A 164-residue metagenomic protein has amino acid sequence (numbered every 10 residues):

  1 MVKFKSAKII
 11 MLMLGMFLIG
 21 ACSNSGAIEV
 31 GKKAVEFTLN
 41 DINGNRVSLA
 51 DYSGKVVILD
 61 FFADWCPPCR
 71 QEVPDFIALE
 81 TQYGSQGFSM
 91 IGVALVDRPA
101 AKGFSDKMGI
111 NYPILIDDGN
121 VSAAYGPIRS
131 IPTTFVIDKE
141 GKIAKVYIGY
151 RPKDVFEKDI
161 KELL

Functional and structural regions predicted by a protein language model:
M1-E36, V146, E157-K161: N-terminal targeting signals for export/organelle localization
I28, D41-I42, I137-D138: Short, acidic, Ser/Thr-enriched surface-loop or helix-capping motifs
E36-V57, Y83, Y125: A short beta-strand-turn-helix
S53, F61-A78: Conserved redox-active cysteine motifs that mediate thiol-disulfide chemistry, especially di-cysteine Cys-X(1-2)-Cys
I58-L59, M90: Hydrophobic beta-strand anchors of alpha/beta hydrolase catalytic cores
R70-M108, D118-A124: Structural microenvironment flanking redox-active thiols in thiol-disulfide oxidoreductases
G103-N111, D117-K161: Thiol/disulfide oxidoreductase modules built on the thioredoxin-like
